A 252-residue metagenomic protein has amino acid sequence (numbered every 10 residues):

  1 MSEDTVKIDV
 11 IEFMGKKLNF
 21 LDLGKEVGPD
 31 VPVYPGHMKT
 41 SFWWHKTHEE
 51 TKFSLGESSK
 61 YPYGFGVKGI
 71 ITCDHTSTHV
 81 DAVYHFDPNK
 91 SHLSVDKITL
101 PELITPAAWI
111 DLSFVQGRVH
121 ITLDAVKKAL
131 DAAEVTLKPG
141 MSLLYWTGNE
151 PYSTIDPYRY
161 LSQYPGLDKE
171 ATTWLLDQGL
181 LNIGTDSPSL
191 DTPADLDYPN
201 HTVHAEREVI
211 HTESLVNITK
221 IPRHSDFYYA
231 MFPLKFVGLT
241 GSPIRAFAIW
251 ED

Functional and structural regions predicted by a protein language model:
M1-D252: Active-/binding-site microenvironments in catalytic and ligand-binding cores
